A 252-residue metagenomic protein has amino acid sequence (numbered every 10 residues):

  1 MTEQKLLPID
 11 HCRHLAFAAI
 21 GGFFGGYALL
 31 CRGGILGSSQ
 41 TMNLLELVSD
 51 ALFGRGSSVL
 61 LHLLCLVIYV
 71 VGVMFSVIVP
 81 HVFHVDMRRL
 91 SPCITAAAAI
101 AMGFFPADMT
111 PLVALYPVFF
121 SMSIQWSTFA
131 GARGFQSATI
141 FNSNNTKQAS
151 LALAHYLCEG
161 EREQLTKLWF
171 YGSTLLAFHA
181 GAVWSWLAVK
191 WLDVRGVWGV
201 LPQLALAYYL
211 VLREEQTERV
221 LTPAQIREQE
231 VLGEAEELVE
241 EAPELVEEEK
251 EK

Functional and structural regions predicted by a protein language model:
T2-E234: Alpha-helical transmembrane segments of multi-pass membrane proteins
E234-K252: Intrinsically disordered, low-complexity cytosolic terminal tails
